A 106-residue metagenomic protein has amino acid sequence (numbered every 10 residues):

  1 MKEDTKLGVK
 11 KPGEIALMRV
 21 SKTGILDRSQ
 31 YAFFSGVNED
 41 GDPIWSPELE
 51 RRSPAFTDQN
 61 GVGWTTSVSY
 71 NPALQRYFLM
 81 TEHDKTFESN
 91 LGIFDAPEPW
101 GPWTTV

Functional and structural regions predicted by a protein language model:
K2-G61, N71-V106: Beta-rich carbohydrate-recognition and catalytic domains
W64-S67: Beta-propeller and closely related beta-sheet repeat lectin domains
